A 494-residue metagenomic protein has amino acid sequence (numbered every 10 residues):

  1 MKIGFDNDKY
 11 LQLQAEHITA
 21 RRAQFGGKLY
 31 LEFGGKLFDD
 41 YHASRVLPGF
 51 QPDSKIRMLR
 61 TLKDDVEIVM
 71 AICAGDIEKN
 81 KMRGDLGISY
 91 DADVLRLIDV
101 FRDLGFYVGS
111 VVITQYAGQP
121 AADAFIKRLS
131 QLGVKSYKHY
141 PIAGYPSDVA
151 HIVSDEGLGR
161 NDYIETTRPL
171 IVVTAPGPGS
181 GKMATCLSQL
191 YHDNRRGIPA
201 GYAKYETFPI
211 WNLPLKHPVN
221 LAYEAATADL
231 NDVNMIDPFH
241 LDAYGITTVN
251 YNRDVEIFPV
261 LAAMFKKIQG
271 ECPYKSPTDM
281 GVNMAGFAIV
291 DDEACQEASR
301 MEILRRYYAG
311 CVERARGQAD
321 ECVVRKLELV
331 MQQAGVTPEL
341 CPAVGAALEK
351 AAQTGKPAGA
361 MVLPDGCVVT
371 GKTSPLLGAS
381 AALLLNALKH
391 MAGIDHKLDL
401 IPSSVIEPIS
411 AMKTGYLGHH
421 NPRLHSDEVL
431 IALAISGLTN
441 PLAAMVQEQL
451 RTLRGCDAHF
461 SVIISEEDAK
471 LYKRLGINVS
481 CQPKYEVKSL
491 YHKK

Functional and structural regions predicted by a protein language model:
M1-V173, Q189-A351, K356, L363-D365 (+2 more regions): Flexible phosphate-sensing "switch/lid" loops adjacent to ATP/NTP-binding sites across phosphate-transfer
G177-P178: The conserved Walker
K182, A358-A360: Transmembrane alpha-helical segments and their cytosolic interface motifs in multi-pass membrane proteins
T185: Hydrophobic positions on the alpha1 helix immediately C-terminal to the Walker A/P-loop
K372-T373: Short clusters of small/polar residues that mark proteolytic maturation junctions
L376-A392: A short, polar/charged loop-to-alpha-helix boundary motif
H390-P422: Short HxH-centered metal-ligating active-site micro-motif
